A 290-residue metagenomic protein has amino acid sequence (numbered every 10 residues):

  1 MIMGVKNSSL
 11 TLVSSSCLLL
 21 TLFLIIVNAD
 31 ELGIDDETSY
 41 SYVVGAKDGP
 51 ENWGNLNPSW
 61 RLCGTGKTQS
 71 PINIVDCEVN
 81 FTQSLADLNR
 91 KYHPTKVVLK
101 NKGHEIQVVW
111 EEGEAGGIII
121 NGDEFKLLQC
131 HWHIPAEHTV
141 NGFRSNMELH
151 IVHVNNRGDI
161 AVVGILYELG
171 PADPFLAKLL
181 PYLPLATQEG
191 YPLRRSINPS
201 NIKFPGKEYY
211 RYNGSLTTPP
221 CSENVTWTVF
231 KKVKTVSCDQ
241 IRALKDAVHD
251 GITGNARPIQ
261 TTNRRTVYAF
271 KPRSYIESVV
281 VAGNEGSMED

Functional and structural regions predicted by a protein language model:
I2-D290: Alpha-carbonic anhydrase
